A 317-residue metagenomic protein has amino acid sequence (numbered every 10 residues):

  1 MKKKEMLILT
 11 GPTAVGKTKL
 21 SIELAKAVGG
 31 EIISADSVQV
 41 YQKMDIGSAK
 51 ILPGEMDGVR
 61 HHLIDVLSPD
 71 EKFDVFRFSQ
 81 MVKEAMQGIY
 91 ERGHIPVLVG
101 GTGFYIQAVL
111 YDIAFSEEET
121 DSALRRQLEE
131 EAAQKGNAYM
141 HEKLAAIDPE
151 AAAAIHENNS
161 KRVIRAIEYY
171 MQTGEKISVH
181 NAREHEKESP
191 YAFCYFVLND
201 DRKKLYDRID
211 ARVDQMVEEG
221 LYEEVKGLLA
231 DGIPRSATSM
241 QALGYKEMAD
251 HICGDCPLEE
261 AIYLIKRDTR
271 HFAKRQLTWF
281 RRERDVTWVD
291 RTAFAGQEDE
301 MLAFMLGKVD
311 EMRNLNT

Functional and structural regions predicted by a protein language model:
M1-T317: Phosphate/pyrophosphate-binding catalytic cores of soluble transferases and nucleic-acid-acting enzymes
